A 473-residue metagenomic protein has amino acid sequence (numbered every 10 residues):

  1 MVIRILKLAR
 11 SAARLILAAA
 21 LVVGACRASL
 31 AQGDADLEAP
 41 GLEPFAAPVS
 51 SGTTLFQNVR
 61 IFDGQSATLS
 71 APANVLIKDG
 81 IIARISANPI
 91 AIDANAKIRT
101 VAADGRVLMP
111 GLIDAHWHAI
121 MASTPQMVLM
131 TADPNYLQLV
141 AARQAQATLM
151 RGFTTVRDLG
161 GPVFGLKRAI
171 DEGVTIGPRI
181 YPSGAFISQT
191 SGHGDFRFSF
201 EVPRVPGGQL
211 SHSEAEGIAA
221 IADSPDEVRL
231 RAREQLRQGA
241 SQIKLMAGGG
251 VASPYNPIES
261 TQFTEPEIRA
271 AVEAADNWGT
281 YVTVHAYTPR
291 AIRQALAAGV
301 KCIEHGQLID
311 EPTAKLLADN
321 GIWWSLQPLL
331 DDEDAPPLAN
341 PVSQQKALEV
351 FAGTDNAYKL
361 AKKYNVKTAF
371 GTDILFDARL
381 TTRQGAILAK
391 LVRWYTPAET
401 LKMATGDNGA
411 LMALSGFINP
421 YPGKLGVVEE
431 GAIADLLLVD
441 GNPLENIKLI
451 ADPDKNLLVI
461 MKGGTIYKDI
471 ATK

Functional and structural regions predicted by a protein language model:
V2-I16: Bacterial N-terminal signal peptides that target proteins for export
A12-R27: Bacterial N-terminal signal peptides
A28-G33: Boundary at the C-terminal end of the N-terminal hydrophobic targeting segment
E38-L42, A46-S50, I61, S66-M109: Histidine-rich, glycine-flanked metal-binding segment
I98, R106-E172, T190-S199, P266 (+2 more regions): Metal-associated gating/positioning segment near the N- to mid-region
P162, D171-Q294: Histidine/acidic-residue-rich, glycine-tolerant segments that coordinate divalent metal ions
S183, T190, M246-N356, K367-A369 (+3 more regions): Active-site core of metal-dependent hydrolases
N277, A352-P443: His/Asp/Glu-enriched, well-ordered alpha-helical/loop segment that forms or immediately abuts the divalent-metal
